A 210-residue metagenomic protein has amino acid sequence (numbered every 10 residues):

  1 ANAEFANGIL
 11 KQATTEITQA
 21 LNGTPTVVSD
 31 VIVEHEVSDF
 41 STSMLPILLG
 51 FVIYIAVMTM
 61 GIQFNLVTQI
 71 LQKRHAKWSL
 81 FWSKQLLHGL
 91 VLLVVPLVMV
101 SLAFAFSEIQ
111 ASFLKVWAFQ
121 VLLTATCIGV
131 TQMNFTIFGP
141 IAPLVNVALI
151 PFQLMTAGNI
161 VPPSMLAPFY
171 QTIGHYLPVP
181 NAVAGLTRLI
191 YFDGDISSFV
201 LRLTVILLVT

Functional and structural regions predicted by a protein language model:
A1-Q63: Transport-system extracytoplasmic interface segments
K11-Q12, P96, I128: A generic alpha-helix surface/boundary motif
S29-V37, Q69-F81, A105-Q110, T126 (+2 more regions): Juxtamembrane loop-helix boundary motifs flanking transmembrane segments in multi-pass membrane proteins
T42-G50, L80-K84, V116, R202-L203: Transmembrane alpha-helices of multi-pass eukaryotic membrane proteins
T42-P46, G89-P96, A142-I150: Phosphate-binding glycine-rich loops and adjacent basic patches that engage nucleotide phosphates, nucleic-acid
F51-A56, H88-L97, Q120-A125, T204-L208: Alpha-helical transmembrane spans of integral membrane proteins, capturing the lipid-embedded, hydrophobic core of TM
A56-L93, L97, S101-F106: Juxtamembrane interface at the cytosolic side of transmembrane helices
S101-T210: Membrane-spanning alpha-helical segments of multipass transporters and channels
